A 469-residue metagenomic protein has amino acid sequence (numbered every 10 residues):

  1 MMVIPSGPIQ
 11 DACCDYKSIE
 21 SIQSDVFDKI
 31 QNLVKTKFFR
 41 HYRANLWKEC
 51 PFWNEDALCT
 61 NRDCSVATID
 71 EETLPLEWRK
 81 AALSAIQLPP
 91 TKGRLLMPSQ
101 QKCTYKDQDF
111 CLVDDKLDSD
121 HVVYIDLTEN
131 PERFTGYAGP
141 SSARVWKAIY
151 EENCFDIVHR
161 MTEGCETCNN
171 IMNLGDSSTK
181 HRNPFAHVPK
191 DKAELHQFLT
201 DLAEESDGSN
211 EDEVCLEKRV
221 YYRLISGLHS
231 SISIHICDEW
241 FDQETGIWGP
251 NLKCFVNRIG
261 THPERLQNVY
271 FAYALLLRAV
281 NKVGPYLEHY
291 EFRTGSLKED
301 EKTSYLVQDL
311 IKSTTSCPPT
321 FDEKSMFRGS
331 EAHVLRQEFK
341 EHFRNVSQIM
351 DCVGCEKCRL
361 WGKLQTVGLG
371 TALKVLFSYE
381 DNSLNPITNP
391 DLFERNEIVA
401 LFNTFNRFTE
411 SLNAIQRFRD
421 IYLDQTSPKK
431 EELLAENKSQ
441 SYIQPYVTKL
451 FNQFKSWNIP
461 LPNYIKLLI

Functional and structural regions predicted by a protein language model:
M1-I469: Extended non-catalytic scaffold regions that mediate assembly and binding in large macromolecular machines
